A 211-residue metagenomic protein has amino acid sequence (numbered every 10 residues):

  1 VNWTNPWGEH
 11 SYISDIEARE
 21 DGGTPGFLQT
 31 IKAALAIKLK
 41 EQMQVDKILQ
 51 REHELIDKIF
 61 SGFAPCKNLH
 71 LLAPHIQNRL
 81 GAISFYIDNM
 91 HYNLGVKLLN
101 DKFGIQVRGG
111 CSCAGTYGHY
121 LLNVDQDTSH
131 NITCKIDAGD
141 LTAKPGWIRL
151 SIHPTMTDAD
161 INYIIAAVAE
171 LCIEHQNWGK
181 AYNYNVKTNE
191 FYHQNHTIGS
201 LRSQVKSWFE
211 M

Functional and structural regions predicted by a protein language model:
V1-R51, I56-K58: Active-site C-terminal subdomain of aminotransferase-like
N2-I16, H75-N78, D101-K102, V107 (+2 more regions): Catalytic lobes of large eukaryotic enzymes
E20-D21, K40-K97, R108-C113, Y117-G118 (+3 more regions): Conserved small-domain helix->loop->beta segment predominantly found in fold-type I
F27-Q29, A34, Q106, C113-M211: PLP-dependent enzyme catalytic core of the Aspartate aminotransferase-like
A36-L39, M43, G62, A167 (+1 more regions): Amphipathic, soluble alpha-helical interaction motifs
I56, F60, F103, A169-C172: Residue-level detector of secondary-structure transition/capping positions
L80-A82, K102-G104, W147-R149: Extracellular structured ligand-interaction cores
